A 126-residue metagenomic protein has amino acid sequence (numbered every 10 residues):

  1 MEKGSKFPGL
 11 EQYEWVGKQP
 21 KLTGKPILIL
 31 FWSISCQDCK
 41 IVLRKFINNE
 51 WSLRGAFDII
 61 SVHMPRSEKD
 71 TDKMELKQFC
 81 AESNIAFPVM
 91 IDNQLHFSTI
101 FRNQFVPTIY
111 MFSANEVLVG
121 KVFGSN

Functional and structural regions predicted by a protein language model:
M1-G9, G120-K121: N-terminal targeting signals for export/organelle localization
S5-I27, W51: A short beta-strand-turn-helix
E14, I91-N93: Short loop/edge segments at beta-strand edges and connector loops that shape dinucleotide/nucleotide cofactor-binding
K25-I27, W32-C36, F105: Short pre-active-site segment immediately N-terminal to redox-active cysteine/selenocysteine motifs in thiol-based
L28-I29, I59, I109: Hydrophobic beta-strand anchors of alpha/beta hydrolase catalytic cores
K40-E82, Q94-T99: Structural microenvironment flanking redox-active thiols in thiol-disulfide oxidoreductases
S83-I85, N93-N126: Thiol/disulfide oxidoreductase modules built on the thioredoxin-like
